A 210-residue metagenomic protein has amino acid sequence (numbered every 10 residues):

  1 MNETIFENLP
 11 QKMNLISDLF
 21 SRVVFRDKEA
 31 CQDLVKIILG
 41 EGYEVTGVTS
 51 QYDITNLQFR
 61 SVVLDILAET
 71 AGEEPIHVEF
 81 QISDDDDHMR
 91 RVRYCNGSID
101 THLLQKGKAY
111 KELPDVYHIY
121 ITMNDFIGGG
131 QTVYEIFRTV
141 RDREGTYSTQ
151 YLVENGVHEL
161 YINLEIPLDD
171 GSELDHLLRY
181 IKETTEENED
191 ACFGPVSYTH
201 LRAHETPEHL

Functional and structural regions predicted by a protein language model:
M1-H204: Elongated, amphipathic alpha-helical interaction scaffolds
